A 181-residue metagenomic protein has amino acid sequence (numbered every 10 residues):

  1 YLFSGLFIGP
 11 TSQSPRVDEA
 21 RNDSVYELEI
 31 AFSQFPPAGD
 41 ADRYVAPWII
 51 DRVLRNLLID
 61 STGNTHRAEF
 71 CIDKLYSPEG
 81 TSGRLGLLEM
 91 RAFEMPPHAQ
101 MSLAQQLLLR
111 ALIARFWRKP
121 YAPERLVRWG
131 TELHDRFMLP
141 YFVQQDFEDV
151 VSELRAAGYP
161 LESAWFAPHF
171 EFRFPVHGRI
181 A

Functional and structural regions predicted by a protein language model:
Y1-A181: C-terminal accessory/tail domains of diverse enzymes
